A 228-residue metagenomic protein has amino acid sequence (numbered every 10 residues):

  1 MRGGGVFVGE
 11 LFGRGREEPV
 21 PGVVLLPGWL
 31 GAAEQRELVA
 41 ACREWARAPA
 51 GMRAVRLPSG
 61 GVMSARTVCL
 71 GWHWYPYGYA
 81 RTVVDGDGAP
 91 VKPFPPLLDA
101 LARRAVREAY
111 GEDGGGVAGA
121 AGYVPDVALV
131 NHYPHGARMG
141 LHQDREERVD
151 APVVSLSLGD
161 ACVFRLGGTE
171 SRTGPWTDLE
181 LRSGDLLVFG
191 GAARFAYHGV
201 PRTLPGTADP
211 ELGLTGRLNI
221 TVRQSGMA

Functional and structural regions predicted by a protein language model:
M1-A228: Non-heme Fe(II) oxygenase metal-center motifs and adjacent flexible, charged/small-residue loops
